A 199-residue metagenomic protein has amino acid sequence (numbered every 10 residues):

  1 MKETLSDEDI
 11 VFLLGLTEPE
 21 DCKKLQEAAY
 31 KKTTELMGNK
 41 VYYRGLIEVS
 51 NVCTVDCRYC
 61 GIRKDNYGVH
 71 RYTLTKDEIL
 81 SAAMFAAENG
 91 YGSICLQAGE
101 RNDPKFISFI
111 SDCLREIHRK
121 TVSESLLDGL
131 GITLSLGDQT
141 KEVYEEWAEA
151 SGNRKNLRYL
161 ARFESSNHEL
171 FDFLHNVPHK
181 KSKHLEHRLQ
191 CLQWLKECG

Functional and structural regions predicted by a protein language model:
M1-D56: Flexible, acidic/Gly-rich N-terminal and inter-domain linker regions that tether and position cofactor-handling modules
K2-E3, A29, T54-D56, F85-E88 (+2 more regions): Short hydrophobic/aromatic-rich motifs at helix boundaries and adjacent loops
I10-E18, I62-D65, S125-L126: A generic short-segment signal for beta-strand/edge and adjacent turn/coil regions
A28, D56-R58, W147, L174: Surface-exposed beta-strand edges and their flanking turn/coil or helix-capping segments
E35-N89: Active-site cofactor/substrate anionic-group-binding motifs, chiefly glycine- and Lys/Arg-rich phosphate-binding loops
K64-L80, A86-G199: Core AdoMet radical
